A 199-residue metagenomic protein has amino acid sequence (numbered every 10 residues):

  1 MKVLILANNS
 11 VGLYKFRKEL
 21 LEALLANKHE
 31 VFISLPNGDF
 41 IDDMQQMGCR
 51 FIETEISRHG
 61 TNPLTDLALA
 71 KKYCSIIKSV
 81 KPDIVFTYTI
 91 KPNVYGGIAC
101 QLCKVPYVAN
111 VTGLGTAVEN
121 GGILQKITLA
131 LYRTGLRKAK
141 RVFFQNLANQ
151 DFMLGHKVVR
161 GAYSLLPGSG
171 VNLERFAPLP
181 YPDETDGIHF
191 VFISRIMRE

Functional and structural regions predicted by a protein language model:
K2-L4, C100-A117, Y132, F143 (+1 more regions): Active-site proximal beta-strand in glycosyltransferases
L6-K18, E22-L64, F152, A162-L165: N-terminal strand-loop element at the rim of the active site of nucleotide-sugar-dependent glycosyltransferases
L13-K15, L173-E174, M197-E199: A short, basic/aromatic alpha-helical/loop segment that forms part of the nucleotidyl-sugar donor-binding site
K15-F16, L64-K71, P106-V108, T116-K138: Nucleotide-sugar donor phosphate/pyrophosphate-binding loop at the beta->alpha transition of glycosyltransferases
D39-F40, K91-P92, A148-Q150: Alpha-helix capping/helix-boundary segments
T87-N93, V111: Short His-centered aromatic/hydrophobic patch
K138-Y163, G170-R175: A short, active-site helix/loop in glycosyltransferases that binds the activated sugar's phosphate group
P180-E199: Conserved donor-binding/catalytic core segment of Leloir-type glycosyltransferases
